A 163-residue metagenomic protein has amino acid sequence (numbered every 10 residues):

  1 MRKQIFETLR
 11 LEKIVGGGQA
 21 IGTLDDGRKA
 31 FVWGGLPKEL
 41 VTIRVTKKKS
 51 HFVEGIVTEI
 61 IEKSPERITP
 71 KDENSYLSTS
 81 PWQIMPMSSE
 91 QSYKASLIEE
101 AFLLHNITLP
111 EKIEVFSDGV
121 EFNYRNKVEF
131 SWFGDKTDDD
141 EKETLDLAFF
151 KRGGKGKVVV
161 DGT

Functional and structural regions predicted by a protein language model:
M1-T163: SAM-dependent transferase fold signal centered on methyltransferase-like domains, encompassing both Class I
